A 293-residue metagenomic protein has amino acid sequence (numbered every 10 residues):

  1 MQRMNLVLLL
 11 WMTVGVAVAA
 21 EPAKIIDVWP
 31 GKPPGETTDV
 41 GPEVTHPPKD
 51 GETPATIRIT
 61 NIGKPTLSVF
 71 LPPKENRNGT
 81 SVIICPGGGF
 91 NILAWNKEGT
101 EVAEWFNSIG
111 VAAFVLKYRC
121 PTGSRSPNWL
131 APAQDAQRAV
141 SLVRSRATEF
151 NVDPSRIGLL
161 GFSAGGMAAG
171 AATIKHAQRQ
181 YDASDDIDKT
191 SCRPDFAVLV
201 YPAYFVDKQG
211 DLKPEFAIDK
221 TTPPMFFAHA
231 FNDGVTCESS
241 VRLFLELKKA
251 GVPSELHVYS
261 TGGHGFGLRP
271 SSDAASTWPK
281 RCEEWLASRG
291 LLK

Functional and structural regions predicted by a protein language model:
A20-R77: N-terminal cap/lid segment of alpha/beta-hydrolase-fold proteins
N78-G87: Short beta-strand element of the alpha/beta-hydrolase
P86-N91, F231: Active-site glycine-rich loops that stabilize anionic/oxyanionic intermediates across multiple enzyme folds
L93-N96, E101-V102, L116-N151, R269-A275: Catalytic nucleophile-loop/oxyanion-hole region of alpha/beta-hydrolase and closely related hydrolase-like folds
Q134-K220: Primarily recognizes the serine-hydrolase "nucleophile elbow" in alpha/beta-hydrolase and SGNH/GDSL folds
T221, F227-H229: Short beta-strand/loop motif that positions the catalytic acidic residue of the alpha/beta-hydrolase fold
G234-V241: Conserved alpha/beta-hydrolase "acid-adjacent" motif
V241-K293: C-terminal catalytic histidine-bearing segment of alpha/beta-hydrolase fold enzymes
